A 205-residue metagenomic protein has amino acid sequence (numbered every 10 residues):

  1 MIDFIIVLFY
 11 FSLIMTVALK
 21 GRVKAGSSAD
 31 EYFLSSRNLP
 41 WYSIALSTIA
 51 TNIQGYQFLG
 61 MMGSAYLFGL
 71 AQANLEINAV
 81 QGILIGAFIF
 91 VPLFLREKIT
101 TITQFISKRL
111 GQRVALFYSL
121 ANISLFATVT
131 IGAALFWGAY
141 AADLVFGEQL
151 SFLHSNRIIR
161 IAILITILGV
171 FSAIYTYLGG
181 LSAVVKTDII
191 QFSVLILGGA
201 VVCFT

Functional and structural regions predicted by a protein language model:
M1-F58, T176-G179, G198-V201: Membrane-interface "cap" regions at the ends of multi-pass membrane proteins
V7, V80, L84, S119-L120 (+1 more regions): Transmembrane alpha-helical segments of multi-pass small-molecule transport proteins
F11-I14, T51-N52, A79-I83, I123 (+5 more regions): Residue-level recognition of pore/gate-forming positions within transmembrane alpha-helices of multi-pass
T16-A25, A127-L135, A139-Q149, R160-I163 (+2 more regions): Hydrophobic alpha-helical segments and their helix-loop junctions in multi-pass secondary transporters
E31-L34, Q104-G111, S119, A183: Short amphipathic alpha-helical coupling elements at transmembrane boundaries
F33-T100: Membrane-interface helix-loop-helix modules in multi-pass membrane proteins
L39-S47, R109-Y118, Q191-F204: Small-residue-rich segments of transmembrane alpha-helices in multi-pass membrane proteins, especially helix faces
S64, F90-R96, T100, Q104 (+2 more regions): Membrane-water interface regions at transmembrane-helix termini and the short interhelical loops of multi-pass membrane
